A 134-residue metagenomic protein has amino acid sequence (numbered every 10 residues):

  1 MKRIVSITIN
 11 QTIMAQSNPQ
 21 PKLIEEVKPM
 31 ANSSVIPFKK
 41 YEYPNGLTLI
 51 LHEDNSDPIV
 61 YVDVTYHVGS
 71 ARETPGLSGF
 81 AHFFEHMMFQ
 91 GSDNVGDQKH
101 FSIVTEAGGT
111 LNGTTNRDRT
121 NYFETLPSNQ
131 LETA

Functional and structural regions predicted by a protein language model:
M1-P19: Bacterial Sec-dependent N-terminal signal peptides
M14-F101, F123-L126: His/Glu-rich zincin catalytic helix
E53, L111-T115: Catalytic zinc-binding patch centered on the HExxH motif and its immediate surroundings that defines zinc-dependent
L77, T114-D118: Short, glycine-/polar-rich solvent-exposed loops and beta-turns at beta-strand/coil boundaries
G91, A107, L111: Glycine-rich, flexible loop/turn motifs
A107, D118-T120, L126: N-terminal, positively charged nucleic-acid-binding surface of large information/translation enzymes
N129-A134: Short, intrinsically disordered, charge-balanced linker/junction segments flanking boundaries in proteins
